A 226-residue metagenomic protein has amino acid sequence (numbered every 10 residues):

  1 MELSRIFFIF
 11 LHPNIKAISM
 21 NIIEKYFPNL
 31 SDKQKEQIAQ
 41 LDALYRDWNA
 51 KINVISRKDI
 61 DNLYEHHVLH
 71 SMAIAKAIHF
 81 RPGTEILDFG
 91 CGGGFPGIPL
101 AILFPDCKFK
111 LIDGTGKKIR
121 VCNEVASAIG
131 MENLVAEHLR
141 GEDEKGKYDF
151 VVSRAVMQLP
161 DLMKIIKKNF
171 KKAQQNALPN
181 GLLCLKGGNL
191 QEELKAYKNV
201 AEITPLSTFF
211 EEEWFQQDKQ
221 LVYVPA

Functional and structural regions predicted by a protein language model:
F10-P82, L87, K117-R120, E124-E132: Class I SAM-dependent transferase core
M72-S153, M163: Conserved SAM/SAH cofactor-binding pocket of Class I
L139, I166, L185-Q191: Non-DNA-binding regulatory cores of transcription-related proteins, predominantly C-terminal effector-binding
L159-K168: A short, conserved alpha-helix within the catalytic core of class I
Q175-N189: Conserved beta-strand signature within the Rossmann-like core of class I S-adenosyl-L-methionine
N189-A226: Active-site capping/gating segments
